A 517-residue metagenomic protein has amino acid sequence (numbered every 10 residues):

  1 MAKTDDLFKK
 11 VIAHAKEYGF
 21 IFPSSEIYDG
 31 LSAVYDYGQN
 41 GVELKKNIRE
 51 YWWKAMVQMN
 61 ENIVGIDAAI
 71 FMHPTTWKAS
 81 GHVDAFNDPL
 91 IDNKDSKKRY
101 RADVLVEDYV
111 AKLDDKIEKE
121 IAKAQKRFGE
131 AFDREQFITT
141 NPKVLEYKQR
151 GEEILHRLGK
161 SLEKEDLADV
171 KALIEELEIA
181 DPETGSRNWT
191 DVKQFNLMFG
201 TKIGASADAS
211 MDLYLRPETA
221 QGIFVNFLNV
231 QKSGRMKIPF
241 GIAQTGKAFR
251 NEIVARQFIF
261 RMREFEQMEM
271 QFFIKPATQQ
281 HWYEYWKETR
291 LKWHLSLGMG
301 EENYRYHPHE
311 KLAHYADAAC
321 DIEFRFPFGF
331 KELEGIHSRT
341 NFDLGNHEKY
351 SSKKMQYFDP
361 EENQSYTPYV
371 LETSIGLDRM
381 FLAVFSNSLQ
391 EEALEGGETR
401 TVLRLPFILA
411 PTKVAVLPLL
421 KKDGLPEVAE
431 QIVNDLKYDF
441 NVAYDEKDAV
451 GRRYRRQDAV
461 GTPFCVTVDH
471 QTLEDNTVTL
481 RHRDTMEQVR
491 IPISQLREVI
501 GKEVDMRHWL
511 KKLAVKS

Functional and structural regions predicted by a protein language model:
M1-S517: NTP/phosphate- and nucleic-acid-binding module
